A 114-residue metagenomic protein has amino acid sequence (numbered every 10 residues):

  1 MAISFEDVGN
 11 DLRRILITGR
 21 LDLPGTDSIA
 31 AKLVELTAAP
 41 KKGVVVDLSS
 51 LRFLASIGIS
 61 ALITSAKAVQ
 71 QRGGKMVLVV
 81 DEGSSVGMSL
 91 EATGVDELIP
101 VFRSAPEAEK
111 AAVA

Functional and structural regions predicted by a protein language model:
M1, K67, E107-K110: Residue-level detector of intrinsically disordered, flexible termini and proteolytic processing junctions
M1-L16: Short beta-strand/loop segment at the start of cytosolic alpha/beta domains
E6, V79, F102: General small-molecule cofactor/ligand-binding pocket signal
G9, S49, P106: Conserved catalytic submotifs in the C-terminal HATPase_c
L23-I99: Amphipathic alpha-helical interaction surfaces in cytosolic regulatory modules
P100-A114: A charged, well-structured terminal subsegment
